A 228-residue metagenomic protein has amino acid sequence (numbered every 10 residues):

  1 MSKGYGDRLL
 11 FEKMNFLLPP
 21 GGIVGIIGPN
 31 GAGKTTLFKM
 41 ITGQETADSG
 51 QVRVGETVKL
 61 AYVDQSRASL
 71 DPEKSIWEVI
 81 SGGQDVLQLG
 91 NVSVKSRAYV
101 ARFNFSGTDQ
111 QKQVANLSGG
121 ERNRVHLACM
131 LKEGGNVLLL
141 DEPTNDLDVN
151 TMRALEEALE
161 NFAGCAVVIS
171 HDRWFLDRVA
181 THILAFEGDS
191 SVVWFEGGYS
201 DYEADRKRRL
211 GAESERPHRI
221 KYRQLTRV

Functional and structural regions predicted by a protein language model:
M1-V228: ABC ATP-binding cassette signature C-motif
